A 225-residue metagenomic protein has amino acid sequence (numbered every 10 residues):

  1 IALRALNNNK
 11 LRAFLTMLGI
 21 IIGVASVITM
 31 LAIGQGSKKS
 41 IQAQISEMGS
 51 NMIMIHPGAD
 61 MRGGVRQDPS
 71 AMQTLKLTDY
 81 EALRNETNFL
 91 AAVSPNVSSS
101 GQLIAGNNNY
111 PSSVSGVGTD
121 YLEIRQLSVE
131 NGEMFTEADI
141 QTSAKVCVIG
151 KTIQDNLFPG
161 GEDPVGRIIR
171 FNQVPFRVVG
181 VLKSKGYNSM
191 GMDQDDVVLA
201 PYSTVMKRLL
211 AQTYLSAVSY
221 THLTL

Functional and structural regions predicted by a protein language model:
I1-I22: N-terminal Sec/SRP start-transfer signal
L6, T224-L225: Hydrophobic heptad-repeat coiled-coil signature
S26-M30, G34: Alpha-helical transmembrane segments
Q35-S113, V117-E123, E137, D155-N156 (+1 more regions): Hydrophobic, regular-secondary-structure patches
M48-S50, S70, N88, N109 (+4 more regions): Extracytoplasmic
S115, D120-F135, A144-L223: Mid-to-C-terminal secondary-structure elements that act as membrane-proximal/extracytoplasmic interface segments
